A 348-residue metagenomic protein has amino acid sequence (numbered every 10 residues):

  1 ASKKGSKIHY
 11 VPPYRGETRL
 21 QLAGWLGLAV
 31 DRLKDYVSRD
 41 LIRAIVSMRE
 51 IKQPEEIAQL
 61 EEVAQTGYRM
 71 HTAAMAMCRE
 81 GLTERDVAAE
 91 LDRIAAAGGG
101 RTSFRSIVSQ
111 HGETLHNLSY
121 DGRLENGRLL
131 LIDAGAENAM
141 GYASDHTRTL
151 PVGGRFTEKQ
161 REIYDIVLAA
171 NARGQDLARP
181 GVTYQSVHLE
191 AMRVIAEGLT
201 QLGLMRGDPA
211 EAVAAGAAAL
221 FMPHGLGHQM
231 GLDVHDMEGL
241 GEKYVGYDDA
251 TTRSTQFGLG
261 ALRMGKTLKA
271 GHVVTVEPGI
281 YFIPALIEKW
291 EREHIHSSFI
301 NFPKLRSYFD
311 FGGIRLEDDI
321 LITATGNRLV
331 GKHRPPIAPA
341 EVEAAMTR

Functional and structural regions predicted by a protein language model:
A1-R348: Active-site neighborhoods and metal-handling regions in enzymes and metal-associated proteins
